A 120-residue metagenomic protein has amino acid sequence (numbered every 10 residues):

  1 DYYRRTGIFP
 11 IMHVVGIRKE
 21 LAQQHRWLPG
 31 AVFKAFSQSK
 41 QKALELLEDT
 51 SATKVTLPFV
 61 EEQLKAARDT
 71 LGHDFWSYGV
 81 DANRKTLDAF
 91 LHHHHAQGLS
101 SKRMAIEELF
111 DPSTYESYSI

Functional and structural regions predicted by a protein language model:
D1-E48: Pocket-lining segment of extracytoplasmic ligand-binding domains
E48-I120: An extracytoplasmic/periplasmic, membrane-proximal ligand-sensing/linker region
